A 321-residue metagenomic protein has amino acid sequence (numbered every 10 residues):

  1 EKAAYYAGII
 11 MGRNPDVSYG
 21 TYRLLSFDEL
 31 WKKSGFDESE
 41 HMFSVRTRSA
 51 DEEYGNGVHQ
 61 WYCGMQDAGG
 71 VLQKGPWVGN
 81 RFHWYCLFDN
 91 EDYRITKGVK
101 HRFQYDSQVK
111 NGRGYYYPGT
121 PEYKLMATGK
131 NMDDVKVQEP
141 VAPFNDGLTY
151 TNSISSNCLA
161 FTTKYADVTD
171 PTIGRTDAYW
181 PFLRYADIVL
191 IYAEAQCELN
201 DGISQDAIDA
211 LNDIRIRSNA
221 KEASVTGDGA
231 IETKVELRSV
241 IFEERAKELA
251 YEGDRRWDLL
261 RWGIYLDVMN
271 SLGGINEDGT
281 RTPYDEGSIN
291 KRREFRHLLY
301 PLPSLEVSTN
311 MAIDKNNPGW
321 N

Functional and structural regions predicted by a protein language model:
E1-V137, D267-D278: An aromatic- and glycine-enriched ligand-binding surface/loop that stacks and positions planar moieties
K2-Y5, I9, R94, R184-D187 (+6 more regions): Extracytoplasmic/secreted proteins, especially bacterial periplasmic and envelope-associated proteins
Y6-V17, I191-Y192, Q196-L199, A210-K221 (+2 more regions): Structured segments of extracytoplasmic/periplasmic soluble domains in secreted or envelope-associated proteins
G20, I203-A207, V225-G227: Short, glycine/acidic-rich hinge or "gate" loops at secondary-structure transitions that mediate conformational
L30-F82, T172-F182, L211, R215 (+1 more regions): Long, intrinsically disordered, low-complexity segments
A50, N200-G202, K221, L266: Generic "edge-of-domain/loop-turn" microfeature
S107-I214: C-terminal substrate/ligand-recognition segments
